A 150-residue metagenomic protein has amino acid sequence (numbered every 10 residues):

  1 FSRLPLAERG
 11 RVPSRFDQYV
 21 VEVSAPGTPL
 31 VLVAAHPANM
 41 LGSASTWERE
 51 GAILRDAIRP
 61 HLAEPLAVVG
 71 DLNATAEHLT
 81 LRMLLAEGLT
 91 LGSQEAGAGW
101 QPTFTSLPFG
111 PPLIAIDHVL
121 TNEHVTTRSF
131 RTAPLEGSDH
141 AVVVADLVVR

Functional and structural regions predicted by a protein language model:
F1-R150: Soluble catalytic domains of enzymes that build or remodel membrane lipids, polysaccharides, and related
